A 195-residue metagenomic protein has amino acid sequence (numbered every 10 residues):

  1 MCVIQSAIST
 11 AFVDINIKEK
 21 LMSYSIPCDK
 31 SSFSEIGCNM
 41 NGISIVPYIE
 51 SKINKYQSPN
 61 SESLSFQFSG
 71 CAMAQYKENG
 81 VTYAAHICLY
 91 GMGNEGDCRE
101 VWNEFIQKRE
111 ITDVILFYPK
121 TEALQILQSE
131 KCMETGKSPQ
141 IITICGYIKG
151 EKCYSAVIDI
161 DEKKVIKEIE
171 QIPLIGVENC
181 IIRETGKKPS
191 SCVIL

Functional and structural regions predicted by a protein language model:
M1-K187: Active-site microenvironment for binding and transforming phosphate-containing groups
K187-L195: Short acidic, low-complexity intrinsically disordered linear motifs used for protein-protein interactions
